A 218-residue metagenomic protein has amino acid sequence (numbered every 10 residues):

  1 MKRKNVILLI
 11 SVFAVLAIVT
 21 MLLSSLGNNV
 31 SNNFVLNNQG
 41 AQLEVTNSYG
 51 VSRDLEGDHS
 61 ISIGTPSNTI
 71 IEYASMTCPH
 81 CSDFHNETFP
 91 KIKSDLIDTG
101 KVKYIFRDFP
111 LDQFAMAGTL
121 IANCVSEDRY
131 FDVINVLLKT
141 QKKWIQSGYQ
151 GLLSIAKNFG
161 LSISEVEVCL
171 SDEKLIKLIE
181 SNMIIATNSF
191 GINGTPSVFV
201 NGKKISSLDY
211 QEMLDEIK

Functional and structural regions predicted by a protein language model:
K2-Q42, S75, I155-K218: C-terminal cap of thioredoxin/glutaredoxin-like
N32-N38, N47, H59, I63 (+1 more regions): Surface-exposed, interaction-prone regions with an acidic/low-complexity signature
F34-R53, Y149-L152: Periplasmic c-type cytochrome electron-transfer domains
N47, L55-E56, F190-G194: A short, compositionally biased
G50-N68: A short beta-strand-turn-helix
L55-S60, F89-K91, M183-A186: A generic local structural motif
T69-Y73: Short, well-ordered beta-strand elements
A74-M76, S82-K157: Structural alpha/beta surface segment adjacent to cysteine/selenocysteine redox centers across thiol/disulfide enzymes
